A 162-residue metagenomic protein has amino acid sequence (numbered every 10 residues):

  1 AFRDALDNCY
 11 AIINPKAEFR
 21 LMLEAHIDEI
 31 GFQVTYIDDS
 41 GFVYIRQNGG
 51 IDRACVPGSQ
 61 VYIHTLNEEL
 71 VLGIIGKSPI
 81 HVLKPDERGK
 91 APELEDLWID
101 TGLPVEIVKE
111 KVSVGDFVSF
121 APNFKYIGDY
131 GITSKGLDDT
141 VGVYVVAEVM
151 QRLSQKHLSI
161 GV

Functional and structural regions predicted by a protein language model:
A1-V162: N-terminal hydrophobic/helix-forming segments and targeting peptides
